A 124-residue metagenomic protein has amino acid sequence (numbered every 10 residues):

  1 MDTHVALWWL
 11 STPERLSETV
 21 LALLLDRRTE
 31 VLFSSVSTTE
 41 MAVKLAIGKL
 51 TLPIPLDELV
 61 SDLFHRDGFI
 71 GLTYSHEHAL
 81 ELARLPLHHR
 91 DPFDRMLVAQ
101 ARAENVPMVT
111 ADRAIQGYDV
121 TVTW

Functional and structural regions predicted by a protein language model:
M1-S34, I47-D62, E104, R113-G117: Short, well-structured N-terminal submotif of metal-dependent ribonuclease cores
T3-H4, M41, L82, A101: Generic structural signal for small/hydrophobic residues in well-ordered secondary structure, especially within
V5, S37-T38, H78, L97 (+1 more regions): Alpha-helix capping/helix-boundary segments
W8-W9, T39, W124: Signature tryptophan residues that serve as conserved aromatic anchors
S35-V43: Short, conserved active-site loops that position catalytic residues or coordinate cofactors/metal ions across diverse
T51-D57, S61-A111, T123-W124: Active-site neighborhoods of divalent-metal-dependent phosphate/nucleic-acid chemistry enzymes
